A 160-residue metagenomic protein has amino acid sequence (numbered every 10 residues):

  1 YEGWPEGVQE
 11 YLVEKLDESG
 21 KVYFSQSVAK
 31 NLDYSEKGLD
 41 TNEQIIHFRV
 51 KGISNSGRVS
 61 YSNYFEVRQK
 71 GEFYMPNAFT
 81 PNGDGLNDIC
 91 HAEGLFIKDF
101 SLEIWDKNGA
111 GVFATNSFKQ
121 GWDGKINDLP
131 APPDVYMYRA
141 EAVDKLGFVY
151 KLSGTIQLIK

Functional and structural regions predicted by a protein language model:
Y1-E6: Conserved aromatic anchor
G7-Y11, K98: Solvent-exposed loop segments of extracellular immunoglobulin-like
V8, E43-I45, P133-V135: Extracellular Ig-like/FN3 beta-sandwich strand-entry sites
E10-N42: Recognizes extended acidic, P/S/T-rich segments that occur within or adjacent to Ig-like beta-sandwich modules
E14-V22, N55, W105-G111: Change "in extracellular beta-sheet-rich domains … of secreted and cell-surface proteins" to "in beta-sheet-rich domains
D17, G52-S56, A142-D144: Surface-exposed loop/turn motifs at beta-strand-loop junctions within extracellular Ig-like and Fibronectin type III
Y34-V59: Beta-strand-rich modules
F65-K160: Short loop/turn motifs at secondary-structure boundaries
